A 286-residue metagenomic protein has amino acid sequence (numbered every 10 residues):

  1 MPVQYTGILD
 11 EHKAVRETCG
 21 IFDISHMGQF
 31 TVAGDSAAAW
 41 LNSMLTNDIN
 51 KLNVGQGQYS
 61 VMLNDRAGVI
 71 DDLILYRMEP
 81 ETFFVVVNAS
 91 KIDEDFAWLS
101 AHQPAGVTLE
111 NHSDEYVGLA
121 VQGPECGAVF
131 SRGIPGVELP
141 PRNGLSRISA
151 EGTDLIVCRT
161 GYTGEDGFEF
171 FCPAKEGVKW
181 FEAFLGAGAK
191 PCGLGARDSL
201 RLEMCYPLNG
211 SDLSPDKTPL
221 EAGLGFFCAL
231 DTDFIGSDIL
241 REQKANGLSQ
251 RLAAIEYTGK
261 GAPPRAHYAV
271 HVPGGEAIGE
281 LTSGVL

Functional and structural regions predicted by a protein language model:
M1-S60, G68-I70, G195: Acidic, proline/glycine-enriched N-terminal capping motif
M1-V3, L9, M78-L286: Conserved, structured C-terminal
E11-V15, R66-V69, L73, P104 (+1 more regions): Membrane-targeting and insertion segments and their boundary/processing signals
G28, S60, L73-I74, S146 (+1 more regions): Residue-level detector of beta-strand structural context in well-folded domains
K51-N53, M62-G68, L73-E79, A101-H102 (+1 more regions): Short, charge-rich binding segments
G57-L63, F84-N88: Cofactor-binding beta-sheet edge motifs in enzyme active sites
